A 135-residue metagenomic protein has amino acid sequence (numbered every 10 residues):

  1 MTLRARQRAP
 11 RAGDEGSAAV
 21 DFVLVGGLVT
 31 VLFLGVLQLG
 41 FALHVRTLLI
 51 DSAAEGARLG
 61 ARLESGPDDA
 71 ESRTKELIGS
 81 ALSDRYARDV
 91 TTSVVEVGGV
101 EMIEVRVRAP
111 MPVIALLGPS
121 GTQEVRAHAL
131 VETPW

Functional and structural regions predicted by a protein language model:
M1-E71: Alpha-helical assembly-interface signal, strongest on the long, hydrophobic N-terminal helix that forms
T2-R6, D68-W135: Short, conserved structural patches
